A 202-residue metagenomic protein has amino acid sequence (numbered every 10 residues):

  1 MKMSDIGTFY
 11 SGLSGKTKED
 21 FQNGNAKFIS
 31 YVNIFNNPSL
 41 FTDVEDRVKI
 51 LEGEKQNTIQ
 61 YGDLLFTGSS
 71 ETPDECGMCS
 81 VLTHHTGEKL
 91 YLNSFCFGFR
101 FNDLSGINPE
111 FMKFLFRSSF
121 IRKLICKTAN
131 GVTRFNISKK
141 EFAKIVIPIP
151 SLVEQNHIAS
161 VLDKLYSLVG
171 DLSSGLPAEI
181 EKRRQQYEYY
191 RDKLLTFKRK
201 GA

Functional and structural regions predicted by a protein language model:
M1-K2, M112, A143-R184: Amphipathic alpha-helical segments
M1-L13, E179-Q185, Y190: Non-catalytic DNA-recognition/assembly elements of restriction-modification systems
S4-T17, V32-L64: Sequence-specific dsDNA recognition surfaces
S30, K55-R117: A short beta-sheet element
V32, S138, K193, K200-A202: Structural preference for solvent-exposed beta-strand-turn elements and adjacent flexible terminal/loop segments within
K89-F97, A129-S151: A short glycine-rich beta-alpha junction/loop motif
